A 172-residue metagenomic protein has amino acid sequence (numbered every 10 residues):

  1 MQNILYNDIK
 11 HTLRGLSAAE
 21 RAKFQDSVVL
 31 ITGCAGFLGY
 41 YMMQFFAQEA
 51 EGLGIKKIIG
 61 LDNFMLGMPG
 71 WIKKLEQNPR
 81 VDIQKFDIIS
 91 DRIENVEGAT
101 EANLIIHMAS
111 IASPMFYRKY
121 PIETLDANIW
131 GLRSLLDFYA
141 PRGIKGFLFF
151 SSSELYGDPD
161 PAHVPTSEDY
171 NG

Functional and structural regions predicted by a protein language model:
M1-G172: N-terminal Rossmann-like NAD(P)+-binding domain of SDR-like oxidoreductases, especially those catalyzing
